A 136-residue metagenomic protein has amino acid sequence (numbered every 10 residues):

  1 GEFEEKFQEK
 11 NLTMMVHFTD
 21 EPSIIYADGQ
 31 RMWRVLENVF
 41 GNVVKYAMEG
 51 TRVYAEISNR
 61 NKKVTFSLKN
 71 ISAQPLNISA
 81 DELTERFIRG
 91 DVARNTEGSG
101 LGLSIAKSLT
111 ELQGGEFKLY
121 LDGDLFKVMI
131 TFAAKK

Functional and structural regions predicted by a protein language model:
Q8, T13-S23: Conserved catalytic submotifs in the C-terminal HATPase_c
L12, G114-G115: Conserved glycine-rich
M32-W33: A residue-level detector for a conserved hydrophobic packing site within the catalytic ATP-binding domain
V43-V44: Short helix-loop "hinge" at the ATP-lid/N-box region of the Bergerat-fold HATPase_c
G50-K62: Short beta-strand/loop element within the Bergerat-fold HATPase_c
P75-I88: Short conserved segment of the HATPase_c
L83, G102, A106: Short alpha-helical Gxxx[C/S/T] motif in the catalytic ATP-binding
